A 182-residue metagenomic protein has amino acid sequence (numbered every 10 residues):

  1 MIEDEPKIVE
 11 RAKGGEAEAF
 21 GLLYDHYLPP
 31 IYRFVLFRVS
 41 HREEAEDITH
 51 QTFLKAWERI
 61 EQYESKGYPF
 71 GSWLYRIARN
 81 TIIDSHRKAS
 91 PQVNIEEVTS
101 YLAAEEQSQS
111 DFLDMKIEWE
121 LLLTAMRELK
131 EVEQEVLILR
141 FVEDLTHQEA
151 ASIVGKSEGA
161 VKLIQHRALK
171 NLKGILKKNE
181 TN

Functional and structural regions predicted by a protein language model:
M1-P30, R127, E149, K178-N182: N-terminal module of bacterial RNA polymerase sigma factors
I2-E5, D84, P91-K116, T146: Internal acidic/polar
K13-G14, F53-Y68, K88-S90: Sigma70-family region 2
K13-L22, Y32-Q51, E158, I175-N182: Short, charged helix-capping/linker segments at alpha-helix termini
H26-P29, F37, I138-L145: Short helix-capping/turn signature of helix-turn-helix
D47-L54, Y68-N80: Structural recognition of an alpha-helix C-terminal capping motif at a helix-to-coil junction
E61-Q62, R76-E96: Arg/Lys-rich amphipathic alpha helix in sigma70-family domain 2
I83, A125, E133, L139-V142 (+2 more regions): DNA-recognition helix of helix-turn-helix
